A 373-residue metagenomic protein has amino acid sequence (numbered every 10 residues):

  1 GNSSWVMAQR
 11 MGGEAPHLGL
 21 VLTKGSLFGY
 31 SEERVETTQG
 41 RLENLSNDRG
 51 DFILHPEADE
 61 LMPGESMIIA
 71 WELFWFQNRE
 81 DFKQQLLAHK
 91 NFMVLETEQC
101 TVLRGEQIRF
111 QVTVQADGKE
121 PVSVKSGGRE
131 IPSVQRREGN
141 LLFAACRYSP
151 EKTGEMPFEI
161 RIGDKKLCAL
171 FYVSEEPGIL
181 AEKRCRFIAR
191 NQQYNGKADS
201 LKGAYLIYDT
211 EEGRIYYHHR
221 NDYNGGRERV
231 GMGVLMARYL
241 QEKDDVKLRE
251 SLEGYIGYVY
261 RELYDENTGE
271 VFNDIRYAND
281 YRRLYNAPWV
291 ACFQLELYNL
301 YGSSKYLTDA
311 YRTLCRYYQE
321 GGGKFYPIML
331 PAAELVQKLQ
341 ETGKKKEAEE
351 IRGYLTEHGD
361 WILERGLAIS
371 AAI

Functional and structural regions predicted by a protein language model:
R10-T101: Beta-strand-rich recognition/accessory modules
E98-Q107, K165-Y260: An acidic-aromatic substrate-binding cleft motif
R104-D117: Aromatic/hydrophobic beta-strand junction motif of beta-rich domains
K119-E182: Extended acidic/polar, glycine-enriched regions that form or flank non-catalytic beta-rich accessory modules
S126-R129, S133-A144, K152, D164 (+2 more regions): Elongated scaffolding segments in large macromolecular assemblies, built predominantly from amphipathic alpha-helices
E151-T153, R220-V234, Y281-C292, G323-P331 (+1 more regions): Aromatic- and histidine-enriched alpha-helix N-cap/loop-to-helix transition segments that scaffold the rims
N195-D222, Y260-N279, Y306-T308, R312-L330 (+1 more regions): Glycine- and aromatic-rich loop/turn segments at beta-sheet edges
R229-D245, P288-S303, Q319, M329-A348: Well-ordered alpha-helical scaffold segments within catalytic/enzyme domains
